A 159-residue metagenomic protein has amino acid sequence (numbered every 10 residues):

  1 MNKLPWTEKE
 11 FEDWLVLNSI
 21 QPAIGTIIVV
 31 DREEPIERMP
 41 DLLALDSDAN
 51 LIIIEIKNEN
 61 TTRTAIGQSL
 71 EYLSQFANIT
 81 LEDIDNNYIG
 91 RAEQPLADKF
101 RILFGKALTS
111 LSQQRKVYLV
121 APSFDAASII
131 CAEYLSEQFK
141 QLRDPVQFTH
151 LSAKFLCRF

Functional and structural regions predicted by a protein language model:
M1-F159: Charged, terminal alpha-helix-loop-beta segments that serve as non-catalytic nucleic-acid engagement and/or assembly
